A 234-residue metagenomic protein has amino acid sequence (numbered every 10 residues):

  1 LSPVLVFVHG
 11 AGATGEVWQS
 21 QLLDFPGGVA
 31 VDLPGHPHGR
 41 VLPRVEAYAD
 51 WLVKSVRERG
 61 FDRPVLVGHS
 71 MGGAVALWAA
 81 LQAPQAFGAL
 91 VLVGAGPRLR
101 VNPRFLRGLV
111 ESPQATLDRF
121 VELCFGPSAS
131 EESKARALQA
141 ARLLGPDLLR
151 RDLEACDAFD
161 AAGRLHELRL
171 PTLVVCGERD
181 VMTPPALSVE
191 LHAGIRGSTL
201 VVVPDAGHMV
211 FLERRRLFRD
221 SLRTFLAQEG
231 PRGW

Functional and structural regions predicted by a protein language model:
L1-V41: Conserved HGGG/HGGXW glycine-rich cap/lid loop of the alpha/beta-hydrolase fold
A47-R63: Conserved acidic catalytic loop of the alpha/beta-hydrolase fold
G68, G72, A76: Gly/Ala-rich beta-loop-alpha elbow adjacent to hydrolase catalytic centers
L77-L117: Flexible "cap/lid" loop of the alpha/beta hydrolase fold
E111-H166: Conserved alpha/beta-hydrolase catalytic His-Asp/Glu region
L168, V174-C176, D180: Short beta-strand/loop motif that positions the catalytic acidic residue of the alpha/beta-hydrolase fold
V189-H208: Catalytic histidine neighborhood in serine/cysteine hydrolases with alpha/beta-hydrolase-type architecture
A206-R219: Catalytic histidine-centered segment of alpha/beta-hydrolase-like enzymes
